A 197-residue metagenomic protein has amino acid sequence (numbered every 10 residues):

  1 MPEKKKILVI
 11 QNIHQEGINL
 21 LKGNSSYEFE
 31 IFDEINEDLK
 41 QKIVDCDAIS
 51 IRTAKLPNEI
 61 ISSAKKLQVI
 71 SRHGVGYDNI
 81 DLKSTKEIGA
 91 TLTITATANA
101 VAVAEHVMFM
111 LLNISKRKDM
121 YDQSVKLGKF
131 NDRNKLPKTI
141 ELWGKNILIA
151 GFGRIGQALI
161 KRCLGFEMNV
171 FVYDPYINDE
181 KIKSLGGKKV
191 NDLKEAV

Functional and structural regions predicted by a protein language model:
M1-T93: An N-terminal-biased, well-structured beta-alpha scaffold segment characteristic of Rossmann-like dinucleotide-binding
E28, T91, N113, N169 (+1 more regions): Residue-level detector of anion-binding/catalytic polar loops
E28-I35, I51-R52, K126-N134, K183-K189: Short gly/ser/thr-rich secondary-structure transition/capping motifs
V44, S62-K65, K116, N191 (+1 more regions): Structured loop/turn residues at beta-strand edges in well-structured enzyme cores
V44-D47, M108-L111, L185-K188: Short low-complexity, flexible loop/linker segments enriched in glycine and/or proline with clustered acidic
I88, A96-N146, A158-K161: Phosphate-binding beta-alpha-beta segment of Rossmann-like dinucleotide-binding domains, i.e., the NAD(P)
K135-V197: Rossmann-like dinucleotide/phosphate-binding beta-alpha-beta segment
